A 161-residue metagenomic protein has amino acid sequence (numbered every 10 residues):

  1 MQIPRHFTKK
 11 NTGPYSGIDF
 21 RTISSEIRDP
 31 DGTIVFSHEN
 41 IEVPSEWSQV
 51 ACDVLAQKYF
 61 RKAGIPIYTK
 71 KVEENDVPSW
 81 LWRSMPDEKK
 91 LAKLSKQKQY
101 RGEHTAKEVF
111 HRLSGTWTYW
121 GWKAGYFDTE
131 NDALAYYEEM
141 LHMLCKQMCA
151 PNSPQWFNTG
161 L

Functional and structural regions predicted by a protein language model:
M1-L161: Extended catalytic cores of very large enzyme megasubunits
